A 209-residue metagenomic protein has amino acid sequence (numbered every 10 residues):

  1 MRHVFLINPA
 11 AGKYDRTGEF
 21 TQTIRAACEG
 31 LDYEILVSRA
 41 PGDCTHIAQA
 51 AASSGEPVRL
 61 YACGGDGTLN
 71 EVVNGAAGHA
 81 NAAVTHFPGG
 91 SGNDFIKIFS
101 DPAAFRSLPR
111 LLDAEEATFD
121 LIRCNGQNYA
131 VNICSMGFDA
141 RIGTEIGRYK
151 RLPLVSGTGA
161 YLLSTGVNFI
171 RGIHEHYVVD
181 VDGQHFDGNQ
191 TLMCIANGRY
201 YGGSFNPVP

Functional and structural regions predicted by a protein language model:
M1-L60, N70, N74: ATP/NTP phosphate-donor binding region
L6, S38, G78-C194: Catalytic core of DAGKc-family lipid kinases
P9, C63-G65, F87-G89: Glycine-rich beta-strand-to-loop/alpha-helix junction loops that act as flexible
A10-A11, S91, R199-Y200: Short, glycine/serine-rich, charged loops/turns that create anion-binding and catalytic segments at active sites
D15-R16, E71-V73, F95-I98, R141 (+1 more regions): Short glycine-/acidic-enriched loop or helix-start segments at secondary-structure transitions that form or flank
E19-T21, A50, G75-G78, F99-P102 (+1 more regions): Short, glycine/charged-enriched secondary-structure capping and boundary segments
G42-D43, G67, G137, Y200: Short alpha-helical
S135, C194-V208: Glycine-rich phosphate/pyrophosphate-binding beta-alpha loops
